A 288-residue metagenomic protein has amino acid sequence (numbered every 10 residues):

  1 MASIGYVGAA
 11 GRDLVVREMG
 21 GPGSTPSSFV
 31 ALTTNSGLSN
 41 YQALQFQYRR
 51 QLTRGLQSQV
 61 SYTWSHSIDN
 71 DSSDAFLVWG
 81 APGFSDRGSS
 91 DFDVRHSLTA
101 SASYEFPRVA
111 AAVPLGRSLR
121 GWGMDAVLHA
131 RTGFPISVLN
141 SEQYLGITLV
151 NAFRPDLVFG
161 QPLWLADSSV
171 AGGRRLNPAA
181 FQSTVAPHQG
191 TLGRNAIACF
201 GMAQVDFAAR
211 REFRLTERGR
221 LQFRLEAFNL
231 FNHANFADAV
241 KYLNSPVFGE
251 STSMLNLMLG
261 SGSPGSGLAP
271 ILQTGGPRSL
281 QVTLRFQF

Functional and structural regions predicted by a protein language model:
M1-F288: Short, solvent-exposed micro-motifs at the edges of structured domains
